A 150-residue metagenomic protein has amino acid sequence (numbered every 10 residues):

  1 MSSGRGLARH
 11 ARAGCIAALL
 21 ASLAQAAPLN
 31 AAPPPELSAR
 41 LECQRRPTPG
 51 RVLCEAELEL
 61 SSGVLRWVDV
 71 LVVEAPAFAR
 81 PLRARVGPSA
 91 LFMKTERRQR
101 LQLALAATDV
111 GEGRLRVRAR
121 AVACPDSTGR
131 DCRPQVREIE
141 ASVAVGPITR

Functional and structural regions predicted by a protein language model:
M1-S2, A21, S61: Intrinsically disordered, low-complexity segments enriched in Ser/Pro/Gly/Ala and basic residues
S2-C15: Bacterial N-terminal signal peptides that target proteins for export
A8-H10, L23, Q135: Intrinsically disordered, low-complexity regions enriched for glutamine and histidine
A13-Q25: Bacterial N-terminal signal peptides
P28-R150: Extracellular/lumen-exposed scaffold segments
